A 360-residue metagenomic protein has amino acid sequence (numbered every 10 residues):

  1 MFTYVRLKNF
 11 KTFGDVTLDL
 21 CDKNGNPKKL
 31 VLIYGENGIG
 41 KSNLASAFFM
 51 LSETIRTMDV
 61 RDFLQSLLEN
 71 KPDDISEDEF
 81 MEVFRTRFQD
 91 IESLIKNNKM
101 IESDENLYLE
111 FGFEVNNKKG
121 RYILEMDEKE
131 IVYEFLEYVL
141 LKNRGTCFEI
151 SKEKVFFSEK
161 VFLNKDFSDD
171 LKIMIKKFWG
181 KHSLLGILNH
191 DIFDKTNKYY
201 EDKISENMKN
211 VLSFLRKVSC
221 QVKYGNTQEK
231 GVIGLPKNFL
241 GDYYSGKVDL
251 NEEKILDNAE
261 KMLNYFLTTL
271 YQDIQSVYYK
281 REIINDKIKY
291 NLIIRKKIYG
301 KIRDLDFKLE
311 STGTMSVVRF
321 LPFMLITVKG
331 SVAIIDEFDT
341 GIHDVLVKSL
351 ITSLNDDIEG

Functional and structural regions predicted by a protein language model:
M1-D73: Pre-Walker A-like glycine/lysine-rich segment at the N-terminus of P-loop NTPase domains
V5, A333-I335: Hydrophobic positions in the central parallel beta-sheet of the AAA+
R6-L7, Y108-E114, I294-K296: Short beta-strand segments that buttress and anchor functional surface loops
A47-K119: Conserved P-loop NTP-binding catalytic core
Y108-E110, E114-Y271: Electropositive, glycine-dotted interaction segments that contact anionic polymers or phosphate-rich ligands
Q275-K289: Long, charged, glycine-rich C-terminal linkers/tails
D286-L325, I335-V345: Conserved ABC ATPase signature
S349-D357: Conserved helical "switch/dimer-interface" subregion of ABC/ABC-like ATPase nucleotide-binding domains
